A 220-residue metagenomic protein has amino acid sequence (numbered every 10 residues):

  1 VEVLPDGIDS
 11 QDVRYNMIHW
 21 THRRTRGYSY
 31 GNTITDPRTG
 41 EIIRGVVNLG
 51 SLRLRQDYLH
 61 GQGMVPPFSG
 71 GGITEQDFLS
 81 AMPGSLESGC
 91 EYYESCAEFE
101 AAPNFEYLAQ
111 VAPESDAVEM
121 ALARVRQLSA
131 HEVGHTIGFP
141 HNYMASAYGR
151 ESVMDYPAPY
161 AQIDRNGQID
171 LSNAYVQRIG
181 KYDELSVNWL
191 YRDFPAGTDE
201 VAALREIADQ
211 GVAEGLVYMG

Functional and structural regions predicted by a protein language model:
V1-A130, T136, P159-I163: Metzincin-family zinc-dependent endopeptidase catalytic domain
S115-D116, M120, S146-G220: Conserved catalytic/binding loops enriched for acidic/polar residues
V133-Y148: Catalytic Zn2+-binding segment of zinc metalloproteases
